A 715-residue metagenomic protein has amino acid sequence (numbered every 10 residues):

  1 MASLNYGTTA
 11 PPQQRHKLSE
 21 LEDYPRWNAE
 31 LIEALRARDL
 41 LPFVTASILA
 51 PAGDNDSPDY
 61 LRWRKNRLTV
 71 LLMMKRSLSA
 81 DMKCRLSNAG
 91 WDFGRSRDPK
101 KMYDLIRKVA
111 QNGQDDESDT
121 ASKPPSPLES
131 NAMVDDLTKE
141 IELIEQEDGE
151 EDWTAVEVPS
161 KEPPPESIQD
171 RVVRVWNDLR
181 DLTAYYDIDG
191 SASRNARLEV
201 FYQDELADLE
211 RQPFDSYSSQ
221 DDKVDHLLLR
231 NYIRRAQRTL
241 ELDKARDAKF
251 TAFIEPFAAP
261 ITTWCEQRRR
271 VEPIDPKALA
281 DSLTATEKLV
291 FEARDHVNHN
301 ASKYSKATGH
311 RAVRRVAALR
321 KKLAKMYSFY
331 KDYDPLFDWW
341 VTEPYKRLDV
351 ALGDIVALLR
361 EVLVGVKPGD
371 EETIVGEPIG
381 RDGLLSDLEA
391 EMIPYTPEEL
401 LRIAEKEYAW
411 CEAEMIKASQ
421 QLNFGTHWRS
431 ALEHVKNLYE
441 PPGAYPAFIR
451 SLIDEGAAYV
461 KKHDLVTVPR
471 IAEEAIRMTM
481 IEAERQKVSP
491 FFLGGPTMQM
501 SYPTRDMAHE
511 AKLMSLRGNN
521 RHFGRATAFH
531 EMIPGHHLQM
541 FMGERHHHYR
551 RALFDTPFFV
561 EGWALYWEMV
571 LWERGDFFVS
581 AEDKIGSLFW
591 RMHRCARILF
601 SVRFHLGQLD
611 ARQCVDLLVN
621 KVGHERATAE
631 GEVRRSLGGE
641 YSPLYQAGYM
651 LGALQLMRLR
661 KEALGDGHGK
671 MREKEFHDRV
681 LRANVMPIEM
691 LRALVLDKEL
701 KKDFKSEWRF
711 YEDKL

Functional and structural regions predicted by a protein language model:
M1-P12, Q111-Q114, S118-T138, E142-I144 (+1 more regions): Acidic low-complexity interaction tracts
M1-Y24, A29: Short domain-edge segments at the starts or junctions of modular domains/repeats that frequently include the first
A2-T8, K75-S79, F201: Helix-boundary capping/turn motifs
R15, I32, L41, L71 (+1 more regions): Beta-strand-rich binding-surface signature of beta-sandwich/beta-barrel folds used to engage anionic ligands
E22-P25, L49-P125, A132, K139: Alpha-helical oligomerization/assembly modules used to build nucleoprotein complexes
R26-L40: Eukaryote-specific detector of the first structured module of a protein
M133-D136, E140-L715: N-terminal maturation segment of proteins
